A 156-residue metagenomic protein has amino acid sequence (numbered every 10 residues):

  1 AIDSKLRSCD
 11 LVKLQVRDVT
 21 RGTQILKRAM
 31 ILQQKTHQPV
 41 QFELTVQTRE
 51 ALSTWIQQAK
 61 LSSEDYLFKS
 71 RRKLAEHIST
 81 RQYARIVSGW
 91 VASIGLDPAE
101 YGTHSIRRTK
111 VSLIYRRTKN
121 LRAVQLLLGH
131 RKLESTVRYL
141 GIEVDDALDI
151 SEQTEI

Functional and structural regions predicted by a protein language model:
A1-C9, M30, K110-L113, E155: Short pre-functional
D3, R107-H130: C-terminal catalytic core of tyrosine-transesterase DNA break-rejoin enzymes
C9-E50: Conserved tyrosine-mediated DNA breakage-rejoining catalytic core shared by Y-recombinases
D18-T23, N120-L140, D145: Short, polar N-cap/turn motifs at the start of nucleic acid-interacting alpha helices
I31, F68, V87, K132 (+1 more regions): Mobile genetic element proteins and their domesticated derivatives, centered on retroelements and DNA transposons
Q34-T54, D65-G89: C-terminal catalytic core of Y-nucleophile DNA break-rejoin enzymes
V40, G141-I156: DNA/chromatin major-groove-contacting recognition/catalytic segments
T103-H104: Catalytic tyrosine of NAD(P)H-dependent dehydrogenase/reductases that use a Tyr as the general acid/base
